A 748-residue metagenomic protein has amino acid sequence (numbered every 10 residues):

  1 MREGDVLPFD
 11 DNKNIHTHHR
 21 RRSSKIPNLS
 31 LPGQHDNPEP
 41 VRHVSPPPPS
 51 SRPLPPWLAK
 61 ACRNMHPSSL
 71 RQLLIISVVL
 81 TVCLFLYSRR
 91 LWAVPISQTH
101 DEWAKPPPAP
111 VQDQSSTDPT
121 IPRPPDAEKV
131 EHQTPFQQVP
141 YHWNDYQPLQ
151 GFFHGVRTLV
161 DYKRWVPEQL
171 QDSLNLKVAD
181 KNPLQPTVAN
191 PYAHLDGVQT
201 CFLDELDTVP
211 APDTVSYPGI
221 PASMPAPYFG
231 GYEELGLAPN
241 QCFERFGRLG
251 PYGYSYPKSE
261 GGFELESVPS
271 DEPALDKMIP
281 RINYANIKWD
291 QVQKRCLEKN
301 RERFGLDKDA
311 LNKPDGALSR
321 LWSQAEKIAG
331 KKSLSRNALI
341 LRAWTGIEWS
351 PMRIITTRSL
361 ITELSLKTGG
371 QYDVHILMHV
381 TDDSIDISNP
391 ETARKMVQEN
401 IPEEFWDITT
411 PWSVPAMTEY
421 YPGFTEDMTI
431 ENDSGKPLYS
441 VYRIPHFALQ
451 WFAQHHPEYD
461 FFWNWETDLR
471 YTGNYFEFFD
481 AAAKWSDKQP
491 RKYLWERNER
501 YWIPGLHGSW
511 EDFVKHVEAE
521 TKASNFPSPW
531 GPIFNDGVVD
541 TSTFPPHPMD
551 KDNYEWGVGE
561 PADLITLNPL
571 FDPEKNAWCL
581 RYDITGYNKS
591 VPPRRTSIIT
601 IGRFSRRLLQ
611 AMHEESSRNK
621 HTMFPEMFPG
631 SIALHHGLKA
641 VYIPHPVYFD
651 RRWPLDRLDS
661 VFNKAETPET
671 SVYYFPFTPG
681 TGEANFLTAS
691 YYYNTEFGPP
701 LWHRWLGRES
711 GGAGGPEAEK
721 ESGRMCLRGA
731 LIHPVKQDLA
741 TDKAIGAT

Functional and structural regions predicted by a protein language model:
R2-Y162, A633-L634: N-terminal signal-anchor transmembrane helix specifying type II single-pass membrane topology of secretory-pathway
L84-F85, S97-W103, D480-S486, R491-Y691: Catalytic core and acceptor-binding pocket of nucleotide-sugar-dependent glycosyltransferases
G155, K163, Q169, S173-A343 (+2 more regions): Long, contiguous juxta-domain segments that are non-catalytic but functionally important
W349-E363, E391-V397, H446-F447, F478-F479 (+1 more regions): Well-ordered, non-membrane alpha-helical segments in soluble/globular domains
D373-T381: Short internal beta-strands
D383-Y459, R470, F476, A483-H507: Active-site-proximal specificity loops/subdomain of glycosyltransferases
S671-T748: Terminal low-complexity segments of carbohydrate-biosynthetic enzymes
